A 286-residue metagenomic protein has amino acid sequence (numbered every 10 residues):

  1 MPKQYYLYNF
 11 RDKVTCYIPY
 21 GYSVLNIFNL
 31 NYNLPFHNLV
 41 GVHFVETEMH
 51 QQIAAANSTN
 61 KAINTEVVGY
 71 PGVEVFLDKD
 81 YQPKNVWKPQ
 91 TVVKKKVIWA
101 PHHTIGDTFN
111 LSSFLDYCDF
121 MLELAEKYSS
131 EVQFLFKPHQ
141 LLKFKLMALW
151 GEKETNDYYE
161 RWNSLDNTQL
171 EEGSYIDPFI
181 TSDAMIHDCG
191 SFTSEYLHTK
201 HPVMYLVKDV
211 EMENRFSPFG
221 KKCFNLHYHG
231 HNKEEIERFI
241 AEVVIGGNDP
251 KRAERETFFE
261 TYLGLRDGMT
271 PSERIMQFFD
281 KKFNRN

Functional and structural regions predicted by a protein language model:
M1-L77: Active-site and donor-binding regions of nucleotide-sugar-utilizing enzymes
R11-Y17, E172-R215: A donor-sugar binding/catalytic signature common to diverse glycosyltransferases and related nucleotide-sugar
K13, G41, K95, I180-D183 (+1 more regions): Conserved acidic residues
P35-F36, Q90, D177-P178, G220: Structural alpha-helical scaffold elements that stabilize or flank donor/cofactor-binding regions in carbohydrate
K61, S191-L263: Catalytic binding pocket for nucleotide-activated donors in carbohydrate/polymer assembly enzymes
V73-T155, I245, E256, L263-E273: Conserved catalytic-core segment of nucleotide-activated headgroup transferases in glycan assembly
L149-E171: Nucleotide-activated donor-binding/catalytic signature segment of Leloir-type glycosyltransferases, i.e., the conserved
D267-N286: C-terminal alpha-helical cap of glycosyltransferases
